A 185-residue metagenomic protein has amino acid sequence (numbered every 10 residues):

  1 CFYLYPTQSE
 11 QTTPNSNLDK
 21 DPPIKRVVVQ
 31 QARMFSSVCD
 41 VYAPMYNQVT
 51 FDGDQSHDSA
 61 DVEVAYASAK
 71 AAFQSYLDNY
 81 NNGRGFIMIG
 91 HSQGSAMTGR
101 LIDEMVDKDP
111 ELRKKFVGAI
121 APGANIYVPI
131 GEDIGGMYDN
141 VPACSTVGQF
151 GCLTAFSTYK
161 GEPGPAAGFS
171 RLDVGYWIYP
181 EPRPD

Functional and structural regions predicted by a protein language model:
C1-L4, D40-M45, I87-M88, G118-A121 (+1 more regions): Structural recognition of the beta-strand scaffold that forms the well-ordered cores of secreted hydrolase catalytic
Y3-G85: Active-site catalytic motif of lipid deacylating hydrolases and related acyltransferases
T7, S92, N125: Residue-level signal for short, function-critical loop segments
T7, T12-T13, T50, T98 (+4 more regions): Residue-identity detector for threonine
N15, L101-I102: Short amphipathic alpha-helical segments
T50-G53, S95-A96, I126-I130: Short, well-ordered, mixed-charge alpha-helical segments that flank or form enzyme active sites
S68-N82, D103-D185: Surface cap/lid and interfacial helix-loop subdomains adjacent to catalytic sites that gate substrate access
I89-G94, T98: Gly/Ala-rich beta-loop-alpha elbow adjacent to hydrolase catalytic centers
